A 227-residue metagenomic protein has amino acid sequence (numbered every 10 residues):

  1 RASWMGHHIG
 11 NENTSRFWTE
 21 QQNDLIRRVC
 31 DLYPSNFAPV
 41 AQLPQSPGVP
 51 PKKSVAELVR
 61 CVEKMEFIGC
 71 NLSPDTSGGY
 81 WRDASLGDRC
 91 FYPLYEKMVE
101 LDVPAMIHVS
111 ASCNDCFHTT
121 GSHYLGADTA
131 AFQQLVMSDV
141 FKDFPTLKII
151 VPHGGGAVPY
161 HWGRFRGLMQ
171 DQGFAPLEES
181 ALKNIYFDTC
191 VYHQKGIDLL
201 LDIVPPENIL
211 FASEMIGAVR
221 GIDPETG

Functional and structural regions predicted by a protein language model:
R1, P74, S213-M215: Short secondary-structure boundary segments
S3-Q134: Active-site gating/metal-coordination segments in enzymes
D31, P145, Y192: Residue-level marker of positions within ordered structural domains that often coincide with functionally constrained
P34, E100, F144, L182 (+1 more regions): Short, well-ordered coil/turn elements that cap or connect secondary structure elements
P104-A105, P145-K148: Short, proline-centered helix/strand-breaking motifs
C116-V136, K148-G227: H/E-rich (His + Asp/Glu) clusters that bind or coordinate divalent metals
